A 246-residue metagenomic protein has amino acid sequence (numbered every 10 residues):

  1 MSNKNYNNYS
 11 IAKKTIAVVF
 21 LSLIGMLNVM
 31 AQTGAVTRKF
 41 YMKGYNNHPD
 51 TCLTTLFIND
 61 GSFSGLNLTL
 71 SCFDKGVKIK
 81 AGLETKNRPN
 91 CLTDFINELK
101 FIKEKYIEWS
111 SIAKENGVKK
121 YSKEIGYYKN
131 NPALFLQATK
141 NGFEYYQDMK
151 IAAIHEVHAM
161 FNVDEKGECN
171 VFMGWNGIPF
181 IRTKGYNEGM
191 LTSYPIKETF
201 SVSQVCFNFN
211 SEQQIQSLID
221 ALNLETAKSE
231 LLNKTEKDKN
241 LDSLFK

Functional and structural regions predicted by a protein language model:
M1-V36: Bacterial Sec-dependent N-terminal signal peptides
A31-K246: Positively charged, low-complexity terminal tracts and the immediately adjacent first secondary-structure elements
